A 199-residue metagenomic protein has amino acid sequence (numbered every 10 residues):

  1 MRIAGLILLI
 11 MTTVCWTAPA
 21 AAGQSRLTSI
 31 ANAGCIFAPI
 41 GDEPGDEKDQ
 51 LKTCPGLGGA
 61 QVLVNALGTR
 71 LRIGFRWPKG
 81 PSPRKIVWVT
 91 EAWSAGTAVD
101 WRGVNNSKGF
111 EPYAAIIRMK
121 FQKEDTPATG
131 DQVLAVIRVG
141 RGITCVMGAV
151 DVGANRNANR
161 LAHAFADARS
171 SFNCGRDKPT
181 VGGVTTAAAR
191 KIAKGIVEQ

Functional and structural regions predicted by a protein language model:
I3-G5, W16-V87: Charge-rich, low-complexity N-terminal segments
C15-P19, I73, V181-V184, A188-A189: A sequence-level detector of short, solvent-exposed, charge-rich linear segments
C35, K48, K52-G56, Q132 (+2 more regions): Functionally engaged cysteine thiol sites
V62-V64, I73, T97, P112 (+1 more regions): Polar/charged alpha-helical tracts
W88-R156: Short helix/strand-capping turn motifs
D151-Q199: C-terminal partner/receptor-binding element of secreted or periplasmic proteins
